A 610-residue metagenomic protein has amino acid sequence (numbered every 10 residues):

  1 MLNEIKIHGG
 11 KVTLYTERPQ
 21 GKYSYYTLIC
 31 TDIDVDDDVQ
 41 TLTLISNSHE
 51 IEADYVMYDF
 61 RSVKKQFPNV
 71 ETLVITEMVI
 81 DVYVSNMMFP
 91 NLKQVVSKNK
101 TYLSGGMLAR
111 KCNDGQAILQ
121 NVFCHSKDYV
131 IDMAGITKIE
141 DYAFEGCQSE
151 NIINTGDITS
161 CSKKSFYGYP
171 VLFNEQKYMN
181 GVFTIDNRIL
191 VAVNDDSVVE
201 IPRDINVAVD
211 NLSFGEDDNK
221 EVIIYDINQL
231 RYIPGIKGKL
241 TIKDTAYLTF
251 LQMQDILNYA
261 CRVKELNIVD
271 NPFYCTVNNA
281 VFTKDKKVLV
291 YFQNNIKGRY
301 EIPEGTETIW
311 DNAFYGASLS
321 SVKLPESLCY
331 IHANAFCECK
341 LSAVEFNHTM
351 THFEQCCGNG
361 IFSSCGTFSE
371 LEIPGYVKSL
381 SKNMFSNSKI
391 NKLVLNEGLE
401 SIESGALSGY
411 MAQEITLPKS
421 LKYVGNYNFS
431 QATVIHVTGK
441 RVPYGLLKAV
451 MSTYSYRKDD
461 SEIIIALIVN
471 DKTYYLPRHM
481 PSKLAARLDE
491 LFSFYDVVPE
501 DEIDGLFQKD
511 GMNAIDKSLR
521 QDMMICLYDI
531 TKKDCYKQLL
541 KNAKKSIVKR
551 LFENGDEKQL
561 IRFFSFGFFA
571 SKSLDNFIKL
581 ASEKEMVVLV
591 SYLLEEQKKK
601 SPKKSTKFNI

Functional and structural regions predicted by a protein language model:
M1-K138, G146-S162, G168-I185, V193-T308 (+9 more regions): Structural signature of tandem-repeat unit edges
S571-I578, S601-K607: Boundary/linker segments of alpha-helical solenoid repeat arrays
V588, L594-K603: Short, amphipathic alpha-helical interaction segments positioned at domain boundaries
L594, F608-I610: Long, compositionally biased eukaryotic scaffolding/regulatory segments
